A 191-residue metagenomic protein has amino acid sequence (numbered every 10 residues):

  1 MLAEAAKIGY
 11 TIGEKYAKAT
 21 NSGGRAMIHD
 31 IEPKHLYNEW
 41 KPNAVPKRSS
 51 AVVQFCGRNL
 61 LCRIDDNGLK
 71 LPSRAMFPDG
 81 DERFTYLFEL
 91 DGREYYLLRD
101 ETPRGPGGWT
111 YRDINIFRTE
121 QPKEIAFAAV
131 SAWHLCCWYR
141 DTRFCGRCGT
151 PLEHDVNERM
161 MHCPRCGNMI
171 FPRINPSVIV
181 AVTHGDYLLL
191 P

Functional and structural regions predicted by a protein language model:
A3, K7-T11, Y16-K18, Y37: Short, positively charged and aromatic/hydrophobic N-terminal segments
G13, N21-P122: N-terminal alpha-helical interaction blocks
E124-W133: Short basic alpha-helical hairpin corresponding to helix-turn-helix/winged-helix-like nucleic-acid-binding
A132-R140, L152-N157: Short, flexible, mixed-charge glycine/proline-rich loop motifs that serve as phosphate/nucleic-acid-contacting
C145-C148, C163: Short cysteine-rich clusters marking metal-coordination/redox-active sites
G146-R147, H154, V178: Non-catalytic linker/capping segments at the edges of enzyme domains
T150-E153, F171: Short functional micro-motifs and their immediate structural scaffolds
N157-P191: N-terminal strand-loop-strand
